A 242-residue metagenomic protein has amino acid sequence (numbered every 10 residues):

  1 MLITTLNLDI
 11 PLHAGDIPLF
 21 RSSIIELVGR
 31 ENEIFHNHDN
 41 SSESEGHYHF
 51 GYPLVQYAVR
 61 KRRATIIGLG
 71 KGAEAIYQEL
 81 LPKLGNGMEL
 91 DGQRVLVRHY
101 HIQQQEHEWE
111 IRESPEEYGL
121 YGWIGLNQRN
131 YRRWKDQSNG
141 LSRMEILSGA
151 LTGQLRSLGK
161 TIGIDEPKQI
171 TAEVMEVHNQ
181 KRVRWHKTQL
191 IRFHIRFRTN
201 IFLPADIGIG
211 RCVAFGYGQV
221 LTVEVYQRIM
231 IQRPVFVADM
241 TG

Functional and structural regions predicted by a protein language model:
M1-G242: RNA-interacting cores
